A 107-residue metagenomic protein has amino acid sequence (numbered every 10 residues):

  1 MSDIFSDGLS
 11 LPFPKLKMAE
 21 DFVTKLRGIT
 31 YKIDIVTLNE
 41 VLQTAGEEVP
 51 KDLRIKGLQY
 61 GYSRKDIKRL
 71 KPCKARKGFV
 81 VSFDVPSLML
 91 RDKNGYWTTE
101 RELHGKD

Functional and structural regions predicted by a protein language model:
S2-D107: Long, helix-rich, hydrophobic modules that act as membrane-proximal anchors or helical bundle/coiled-coil regulators
